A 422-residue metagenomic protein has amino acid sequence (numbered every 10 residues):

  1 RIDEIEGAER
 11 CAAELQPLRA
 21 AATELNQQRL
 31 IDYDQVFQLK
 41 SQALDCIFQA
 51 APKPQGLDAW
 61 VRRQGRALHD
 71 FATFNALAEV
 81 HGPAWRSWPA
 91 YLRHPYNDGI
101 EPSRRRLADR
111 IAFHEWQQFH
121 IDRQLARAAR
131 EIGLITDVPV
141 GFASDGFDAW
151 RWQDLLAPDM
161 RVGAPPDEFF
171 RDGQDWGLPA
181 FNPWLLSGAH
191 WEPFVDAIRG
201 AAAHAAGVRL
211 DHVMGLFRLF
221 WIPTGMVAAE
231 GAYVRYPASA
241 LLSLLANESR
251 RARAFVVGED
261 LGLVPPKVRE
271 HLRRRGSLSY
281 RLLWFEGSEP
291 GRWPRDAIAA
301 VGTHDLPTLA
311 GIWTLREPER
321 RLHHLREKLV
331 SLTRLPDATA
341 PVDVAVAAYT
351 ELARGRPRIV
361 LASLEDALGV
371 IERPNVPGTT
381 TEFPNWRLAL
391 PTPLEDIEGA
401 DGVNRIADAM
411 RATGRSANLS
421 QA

Functional and structural regions predicted by a protein language model:
R1-Q118, D122, A126, G141-L361 (+3 more regions): Alpha-amylase-like alpha-glycosidases and glucanotransferases acting on alpha-linked glucans and related
R127-L134: Surface-exposed helix-capping loop/turn segments at secondary-structure junctions
D137: Ligand-binding beta-strand-loop-alpha-helix segment within the catalytic cores of soluble metabolic enzymes
G369-A422: Structured C-terminal cap/extension of enzyme domains
